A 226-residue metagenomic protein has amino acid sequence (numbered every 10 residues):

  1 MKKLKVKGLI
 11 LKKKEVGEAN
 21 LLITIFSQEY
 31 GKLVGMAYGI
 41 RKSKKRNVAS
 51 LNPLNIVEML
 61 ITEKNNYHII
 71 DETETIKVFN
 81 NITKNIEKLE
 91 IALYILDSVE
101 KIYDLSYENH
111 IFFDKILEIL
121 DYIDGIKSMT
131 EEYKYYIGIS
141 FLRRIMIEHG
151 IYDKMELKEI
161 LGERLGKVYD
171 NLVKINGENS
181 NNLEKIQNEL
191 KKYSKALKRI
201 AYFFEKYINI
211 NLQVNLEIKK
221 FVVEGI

Functional and structural regions predicted by a protein language model:
M1-L21, F26-Y30, G35-I226: Non-catalytic alpha-helical scaffolds and adjoining flexible linkers that form interface surfaces for assembly
